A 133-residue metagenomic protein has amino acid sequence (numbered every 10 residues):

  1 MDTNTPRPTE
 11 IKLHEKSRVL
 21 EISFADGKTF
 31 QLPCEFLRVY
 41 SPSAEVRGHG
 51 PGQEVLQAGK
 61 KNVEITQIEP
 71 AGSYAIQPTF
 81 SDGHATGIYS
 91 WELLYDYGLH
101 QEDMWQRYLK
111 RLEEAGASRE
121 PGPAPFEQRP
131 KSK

Functional and structural regions predicted by a protein language model:
M1-K133: Motif-centric detector for short Cys/His coordination patterns
